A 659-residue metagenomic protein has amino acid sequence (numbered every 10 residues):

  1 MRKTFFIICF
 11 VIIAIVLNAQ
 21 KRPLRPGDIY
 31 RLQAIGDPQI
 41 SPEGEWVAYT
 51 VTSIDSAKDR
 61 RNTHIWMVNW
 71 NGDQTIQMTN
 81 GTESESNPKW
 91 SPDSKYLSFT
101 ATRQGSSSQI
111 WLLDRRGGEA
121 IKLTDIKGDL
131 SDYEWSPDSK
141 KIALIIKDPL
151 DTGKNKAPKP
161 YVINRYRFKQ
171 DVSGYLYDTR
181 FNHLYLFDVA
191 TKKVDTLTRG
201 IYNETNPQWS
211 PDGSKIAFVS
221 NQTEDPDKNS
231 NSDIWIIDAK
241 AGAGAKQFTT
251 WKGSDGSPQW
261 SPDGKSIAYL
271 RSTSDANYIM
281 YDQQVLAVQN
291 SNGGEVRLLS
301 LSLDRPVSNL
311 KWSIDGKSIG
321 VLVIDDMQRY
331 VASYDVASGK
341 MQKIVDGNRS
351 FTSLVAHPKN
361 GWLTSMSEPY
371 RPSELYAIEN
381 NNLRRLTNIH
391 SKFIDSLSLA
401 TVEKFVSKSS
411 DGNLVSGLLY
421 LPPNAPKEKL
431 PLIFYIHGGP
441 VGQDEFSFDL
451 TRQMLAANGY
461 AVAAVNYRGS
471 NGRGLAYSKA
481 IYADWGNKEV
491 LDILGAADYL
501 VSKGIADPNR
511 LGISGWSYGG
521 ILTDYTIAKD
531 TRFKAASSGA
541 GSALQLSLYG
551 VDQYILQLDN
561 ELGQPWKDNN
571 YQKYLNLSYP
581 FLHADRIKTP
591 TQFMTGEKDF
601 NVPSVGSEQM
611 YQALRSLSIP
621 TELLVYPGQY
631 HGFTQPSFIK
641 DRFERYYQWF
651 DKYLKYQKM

Functional and structural regions predicted by a protein language model:
Q39, A143-I145, T152, Q170 (+6 more regions): Non-catalytic accessory segments flanking enzyme active sites
P42-E43, P92-D93, P137-D138, P211-D212 (+3 more regions): Residue-level detector of Asp-centered blade-edge/turn motifs that repeat once per structural unit in beta-propeller
G44-V47, S94-S98, I142-A143, I216-A217 (+3 more regions): Hydrophobic beta-strand positions that form the internal "hydrophobic ladder" of WD40/Gbeta-like beta-propeller blades
V51-H64, T79-E85, S98-W111, E119 (+11 more regions): A flexible loop/linker signature enriched in serine peptidases of the S9 family
N69-D73, D114-G118, D188-K192, D238-G242 (+3 more regions): Short loop/turn segments that connect beta-strands within beta-propeller blades
S274-A276, I389-N509, W516, G550: Cap/lid segment of the alpha/beta-hydrolase catalytic domain
Y467-M659: Active-site-proximal cap/loop segments of hydrolase catalytic domains
